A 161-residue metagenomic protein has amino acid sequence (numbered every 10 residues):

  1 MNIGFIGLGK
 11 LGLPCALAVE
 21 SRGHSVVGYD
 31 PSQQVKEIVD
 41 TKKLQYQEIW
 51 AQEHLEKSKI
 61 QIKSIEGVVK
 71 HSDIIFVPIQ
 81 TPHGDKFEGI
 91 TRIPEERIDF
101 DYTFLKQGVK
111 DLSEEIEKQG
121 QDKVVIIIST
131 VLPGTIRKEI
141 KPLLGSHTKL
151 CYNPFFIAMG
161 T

Functional and structural regions predicted by a protein language model:
M1, K70, S146: Structured loop/turn residues at beta-strand edges in well-structured enzyme cores
G4-G7: Conserved N-terminal Rossmann-fold NAD(P)-binding element of oxidoreductases
L11: Hydrophobic/small residue at the entry helix of a nucleotide-binding pocket
A16, E20-S21: Gly/Ala-rich phosphate-binding loop of Rossmann-like dinucleotide-binding domains, activating on the conserved
R22, K70-H71, G120-Q121: Short loop/turn elements that form and flank the Walker-type P-loop nucleotide-binding site in RecA-like NTPase cores
G23-V26, S146-T148: A generic structural motif
S25-V27, P31-I74, P78-D99: Conserved N-terminal Rossmann-fold NAD(P) cofactor-binding segment
H83-M159: Rossmann-like NAD(P)(H) cofactor-binding subdomain of soluble oxidoreductases
